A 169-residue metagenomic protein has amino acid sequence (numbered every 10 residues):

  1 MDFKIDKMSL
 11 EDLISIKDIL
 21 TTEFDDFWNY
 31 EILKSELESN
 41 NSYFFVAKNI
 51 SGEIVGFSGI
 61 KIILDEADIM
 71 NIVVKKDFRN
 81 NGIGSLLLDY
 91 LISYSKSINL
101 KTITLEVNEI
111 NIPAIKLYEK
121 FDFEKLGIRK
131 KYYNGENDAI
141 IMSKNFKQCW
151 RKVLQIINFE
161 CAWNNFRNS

Functional and structural regions predicted by a protein language model:
D2-I5: Extreme N-terminal starter segment of soluble prokaryotic enzymes
K7-D77, L88-Y90, Y94, I98 (+2 more regions): Acetyl-CoA-dependent GNAT
E36, T104-E106, E119, E124-I140: Conserved catalytic-core motifs of GNAT/GCN5-like acyltransferases
K75, R79, E106-I110: Residue-level recognition of the GNAT/N-acetyltransferase active site
N80-S93, I112, K116-K120: Conserved acetyl-CoA-binding loop-helix of GNAT-fold acetyltransferases
N81, I98-K101: Short coil/turn segments at alpha/beta junctions that flank glycine-rich nucleotide-binding fingerprints
N81, S85, K130, N134 (+2 more regions): Acyl-donor (CoA/ACP) binding surface of acyl/acetyltransferases
